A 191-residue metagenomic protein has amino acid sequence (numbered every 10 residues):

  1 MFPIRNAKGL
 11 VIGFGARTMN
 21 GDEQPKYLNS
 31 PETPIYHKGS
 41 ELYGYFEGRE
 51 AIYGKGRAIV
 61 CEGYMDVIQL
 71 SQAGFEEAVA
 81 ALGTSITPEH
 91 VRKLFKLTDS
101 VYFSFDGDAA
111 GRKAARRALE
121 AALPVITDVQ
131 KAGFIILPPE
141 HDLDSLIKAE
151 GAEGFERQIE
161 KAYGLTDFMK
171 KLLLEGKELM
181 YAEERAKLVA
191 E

Functional and structural regions predicted by a protein language model:
M1-L97, A114-A115: Phosphate-handling DNA/RNA-contact segment within nucleic-acid enzymes
A7, T18, L97-S104, A121 (+6 more regions): Conserved, well-folded catalytic cores of nucleic-acid-processing and energy-transducing macromolecular machines
A58-V60, D99-A110, A115, I135-I136: Acidic beta-strand-to-loop metal/phosphate-binding motif
G74-A78, A118-A122, A149-A152: Short secondary-structure boundary/capping segments
F75, L82-Y102, R117, L173-A190: A compositional/structural signature marking long, glycine- and acidic/polar-rich segments with frequent tryptophans
S85-T87, A110-R112, E140-D142: Short gly/pro/ser/thr-enriched loop/turn and capping motifs at secondary-structure boundaries
A109-A132, P138: Phosphate/diphosphate-binding loops
V129-E191: C-terminal or mid-to-C-terminal helical accessory/interaction module adjacent to the motor/catalytic core
